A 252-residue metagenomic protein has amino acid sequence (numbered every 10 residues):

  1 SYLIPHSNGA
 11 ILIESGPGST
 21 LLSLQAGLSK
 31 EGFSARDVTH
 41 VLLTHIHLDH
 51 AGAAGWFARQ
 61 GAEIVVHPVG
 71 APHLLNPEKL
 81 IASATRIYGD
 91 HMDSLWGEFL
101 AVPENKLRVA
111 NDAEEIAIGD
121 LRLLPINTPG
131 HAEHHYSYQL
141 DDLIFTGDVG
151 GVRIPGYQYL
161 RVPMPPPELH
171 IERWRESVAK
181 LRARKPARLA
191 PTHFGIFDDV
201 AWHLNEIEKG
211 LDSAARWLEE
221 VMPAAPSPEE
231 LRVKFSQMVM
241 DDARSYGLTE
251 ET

Functional and structural regions predicted by a protein language model:
S1-E31, A35, Y138-T146: Conserved beta-strand hairpin/beta-sheet module of binuclear metal-dependent hydrolase folds, prominently
L3-I4, A113-Q139: Core dinuclear metal-dependent hydrolase active-site scaffold
S15-P17, I46, G70, H131-A132 (+4 more regions): Active-site metal-binding loops of divalent metal-dependent hydrolases
D37-D49: Metallo-beta-lactamase
A51-Q60, N76: Metal-dependent catalytic neighborhoods of phosphoester/phosphodiester hydrolases
Q60, W174-P228: Divalent-metal (often Zn2+) His-rich catalytic cores of metallo-beta-lactamase-fold enzymes
H73-I126, R175-V178: Metallo-beta-lactamase
W217-T252: C-terminal regulatory/interaction regions
